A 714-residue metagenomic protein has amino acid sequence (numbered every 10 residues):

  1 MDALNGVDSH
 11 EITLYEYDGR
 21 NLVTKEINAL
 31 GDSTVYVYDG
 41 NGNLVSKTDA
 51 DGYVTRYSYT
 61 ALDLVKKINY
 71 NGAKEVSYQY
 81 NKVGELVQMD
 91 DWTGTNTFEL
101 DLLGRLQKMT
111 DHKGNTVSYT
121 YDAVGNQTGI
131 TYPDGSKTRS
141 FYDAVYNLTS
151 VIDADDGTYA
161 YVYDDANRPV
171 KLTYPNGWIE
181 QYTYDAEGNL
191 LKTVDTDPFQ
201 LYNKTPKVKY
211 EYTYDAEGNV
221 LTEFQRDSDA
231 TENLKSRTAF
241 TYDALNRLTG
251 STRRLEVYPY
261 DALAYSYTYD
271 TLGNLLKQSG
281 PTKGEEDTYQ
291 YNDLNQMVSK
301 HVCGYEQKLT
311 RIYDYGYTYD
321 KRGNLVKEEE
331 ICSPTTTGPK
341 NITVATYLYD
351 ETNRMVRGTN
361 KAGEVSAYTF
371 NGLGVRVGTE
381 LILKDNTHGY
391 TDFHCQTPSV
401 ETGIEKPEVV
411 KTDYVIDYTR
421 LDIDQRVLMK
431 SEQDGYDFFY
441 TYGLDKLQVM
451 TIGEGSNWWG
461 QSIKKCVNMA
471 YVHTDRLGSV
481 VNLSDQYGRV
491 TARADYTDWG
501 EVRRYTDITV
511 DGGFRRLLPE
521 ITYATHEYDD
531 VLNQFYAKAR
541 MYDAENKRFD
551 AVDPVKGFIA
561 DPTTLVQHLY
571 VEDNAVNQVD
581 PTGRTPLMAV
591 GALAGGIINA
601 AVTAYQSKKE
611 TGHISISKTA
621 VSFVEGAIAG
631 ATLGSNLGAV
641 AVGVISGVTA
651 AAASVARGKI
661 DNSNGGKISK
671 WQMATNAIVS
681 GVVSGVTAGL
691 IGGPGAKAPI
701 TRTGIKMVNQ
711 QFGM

Functional and structural regions predicted by a protein language model:
M1-Y269, G273-Q290, N295-Y319, G323-Y349 (+10 more regions): Extended charged/polar low-complexity repeat regions
T13, F438, P519, K538 (+1 more regions): Activation loop
G125-Q127, S140, L148, Y289 (+4 more regions): A motif-centric feature for acidic-aromatic and gly/ser/thr-rich catalytic loops and repeats
E351, R476, D543-E545: A cytosolic small-molecule/anion-sensing beta-strand core signal
T379, L483, E501-T506, R540-D550 (+1 more regions): Short, low-complexity export/processing leader segments characterized by acidic and small residues
I559-P562: Short linker/helix segments within small regulatory modules
T585-V590, K608-M714: Hydrophobic, membrane-inserting alpha-helical segments
